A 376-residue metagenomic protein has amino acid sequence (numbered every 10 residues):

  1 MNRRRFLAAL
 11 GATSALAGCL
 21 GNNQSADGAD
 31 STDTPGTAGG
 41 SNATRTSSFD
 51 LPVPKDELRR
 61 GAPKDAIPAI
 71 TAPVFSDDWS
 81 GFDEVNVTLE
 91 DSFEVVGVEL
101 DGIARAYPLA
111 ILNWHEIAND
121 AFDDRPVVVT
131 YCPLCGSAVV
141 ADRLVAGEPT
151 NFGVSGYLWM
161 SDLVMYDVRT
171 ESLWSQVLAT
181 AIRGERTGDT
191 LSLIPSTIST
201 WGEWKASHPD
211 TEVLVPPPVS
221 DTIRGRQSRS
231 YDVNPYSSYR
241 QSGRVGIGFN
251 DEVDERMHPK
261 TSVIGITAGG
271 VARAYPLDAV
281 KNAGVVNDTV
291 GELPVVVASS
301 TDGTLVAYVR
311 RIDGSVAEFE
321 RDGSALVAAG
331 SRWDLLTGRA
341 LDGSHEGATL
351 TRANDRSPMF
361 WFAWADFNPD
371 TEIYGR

Functional and structural regions predicted by a protein language model:
R4-N22, S300: N-terminal export signals
C19-S31: Bacterial lipoprotein signal-peptidase II cleavage site
G28-R376: Mid-to-C-terminal functional-domain signal that highlights helix-capping/loop sites within ligand-binding modules
